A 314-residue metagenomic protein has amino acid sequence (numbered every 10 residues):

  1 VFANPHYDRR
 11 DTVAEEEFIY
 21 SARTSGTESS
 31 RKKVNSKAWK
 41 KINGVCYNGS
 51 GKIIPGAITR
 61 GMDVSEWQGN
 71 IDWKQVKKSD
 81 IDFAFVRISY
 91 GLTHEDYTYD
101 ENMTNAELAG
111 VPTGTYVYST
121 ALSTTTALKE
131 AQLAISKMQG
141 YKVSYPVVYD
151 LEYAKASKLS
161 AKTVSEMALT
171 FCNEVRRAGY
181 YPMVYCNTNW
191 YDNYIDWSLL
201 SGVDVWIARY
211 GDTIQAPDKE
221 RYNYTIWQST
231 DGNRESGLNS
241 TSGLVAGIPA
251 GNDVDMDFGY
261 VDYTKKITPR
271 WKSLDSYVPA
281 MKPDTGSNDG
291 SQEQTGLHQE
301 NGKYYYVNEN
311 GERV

Functional and structural regions predicted by a protein language model:
F2-V64, K74, S198-D289: Functionally critical loop-and-helix segments that line ligand-binding/catalytic clefts of soluble enzyme domains
I42-C172, R176-Y181: Substrate-binding cleft of extracellular glycoside hydrolase catalytic domains
S65-G69, T188-W190, G211-D212: Short beta->alpha connector loops
L92, K155, T213-I214, N233 (+1 more regions): Glycine-rich nucleotide phosphate-binding loop and flanking beta-alpha elements of Rossmann-like dinucleotide-binding
V117, C186, R209: Short beta-strand/turn micro-motifs composed of small residues that flank or help shape donor/cofactor-binding pockets
T170-V184, S198, W227, G232: Active-site region of glycoside hydrolase catalytic domains
C186-L200: Beta-rich nucleic-acid/ligand-interaction surfaces
W271-V314: Extracellular adhesion/carbohydrate-binding repeat motifs centered on closely spaced tryptophans
